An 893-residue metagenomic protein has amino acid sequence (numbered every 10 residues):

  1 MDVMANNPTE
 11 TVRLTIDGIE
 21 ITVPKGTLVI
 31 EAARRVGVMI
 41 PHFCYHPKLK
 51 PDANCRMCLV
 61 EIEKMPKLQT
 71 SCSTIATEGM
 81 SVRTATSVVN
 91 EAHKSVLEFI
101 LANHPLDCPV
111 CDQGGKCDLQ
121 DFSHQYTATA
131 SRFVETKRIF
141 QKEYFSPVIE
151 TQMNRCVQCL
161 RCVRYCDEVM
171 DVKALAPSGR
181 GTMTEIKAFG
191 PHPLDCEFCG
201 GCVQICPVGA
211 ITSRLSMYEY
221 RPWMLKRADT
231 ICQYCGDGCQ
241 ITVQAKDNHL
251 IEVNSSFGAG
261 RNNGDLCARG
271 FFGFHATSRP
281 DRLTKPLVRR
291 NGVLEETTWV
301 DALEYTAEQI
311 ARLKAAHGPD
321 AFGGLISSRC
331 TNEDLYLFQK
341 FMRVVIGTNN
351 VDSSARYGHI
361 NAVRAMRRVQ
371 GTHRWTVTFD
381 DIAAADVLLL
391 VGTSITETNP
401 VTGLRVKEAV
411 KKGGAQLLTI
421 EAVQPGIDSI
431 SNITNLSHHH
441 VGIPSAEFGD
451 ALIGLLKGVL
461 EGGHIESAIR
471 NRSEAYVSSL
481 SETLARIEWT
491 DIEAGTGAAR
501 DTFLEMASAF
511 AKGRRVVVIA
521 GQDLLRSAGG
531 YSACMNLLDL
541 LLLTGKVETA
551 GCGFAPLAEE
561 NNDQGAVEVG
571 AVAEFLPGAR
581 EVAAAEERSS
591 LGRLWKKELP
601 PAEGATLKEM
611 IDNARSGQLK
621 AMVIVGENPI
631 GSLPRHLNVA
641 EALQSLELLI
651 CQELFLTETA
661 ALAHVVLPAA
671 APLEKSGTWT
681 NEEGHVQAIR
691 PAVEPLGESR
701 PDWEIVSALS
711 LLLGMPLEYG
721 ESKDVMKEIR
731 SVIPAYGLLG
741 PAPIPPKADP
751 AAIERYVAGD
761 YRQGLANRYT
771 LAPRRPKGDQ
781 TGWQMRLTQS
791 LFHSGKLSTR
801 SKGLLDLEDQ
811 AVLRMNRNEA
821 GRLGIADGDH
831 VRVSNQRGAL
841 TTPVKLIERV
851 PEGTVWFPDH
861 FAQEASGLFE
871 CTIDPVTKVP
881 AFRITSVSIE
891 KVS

Functional and structural regions predicted by a protein language model:
D2-V3, R56-F198, V203-I231, D237-C239 (+1 more regions): Fe-S ferredoxin-like electron-transfer domains and their immediately adjacent linker/connector regions across
I16, I62-K64, N835: Structural motif
V29-E63: A basic, amphipathic helix-loop patch mediating RNA/tRNA/ribosome contacts
G179, H192-L194, M217-C235, A245 (+3 more regions): Cofactor-pocket helix-loop regions in the catalytic cores of large enzyme subunits
K246-T277, D281-L283, D859-E864: Extended active-site and interfacial segments that coordinate phosphate-rich ligands in large catalytic machineries
V567-V572, K723-G803: Long, low-complexity segments enriched in small/aliphatic residues
E848-F861: Short, solvent-exposed secondary-structure boundary/capping segments
E864-T885: Glycine- and charge-enriched low-complexity intrinsically disordered segments
